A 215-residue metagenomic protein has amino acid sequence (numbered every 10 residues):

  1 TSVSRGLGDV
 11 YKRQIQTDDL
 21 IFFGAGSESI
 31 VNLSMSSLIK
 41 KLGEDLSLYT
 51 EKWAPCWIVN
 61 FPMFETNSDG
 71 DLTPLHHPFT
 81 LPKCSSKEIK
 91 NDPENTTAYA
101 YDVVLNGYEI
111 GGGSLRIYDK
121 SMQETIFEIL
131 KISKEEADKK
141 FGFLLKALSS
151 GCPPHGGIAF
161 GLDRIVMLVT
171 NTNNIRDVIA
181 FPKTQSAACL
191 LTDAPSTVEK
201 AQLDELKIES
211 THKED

Functional and structural regions predicted by a protein language model:
T1-Y11: Single conserved hydrophobic/aromatic residue that forms the stacking wall/gate of nucleotide- or nucleobase-binding
R13, T17-F22: A conserved active-site cap/scaffold subdomain adjacent to cofactor or substrate pockets
F22-G24, W57: Conserved beta-strand segments of the P-loop GTPase G domain that flank and frequently precede/overlap
A25-I30: Short, charged beta-turn/beta-strand-edge "cap" motif at the junction between a beta-strand and an adjacent loop
L33: Conserved active-site and cofactor/substrate-binding residues in soluble primary-metabolism enzymes
S36: Acidic, glycine-rich loop-and-beta core segments that form the ion-binding/anion-interacting portion of active sites
K40-L48: A common structural junction motif
K52-W53, W57-V59, M63-D215: TRNA-recognition modules of translation machinery and tRNA-sensing kinases, especially anticodon-binding
